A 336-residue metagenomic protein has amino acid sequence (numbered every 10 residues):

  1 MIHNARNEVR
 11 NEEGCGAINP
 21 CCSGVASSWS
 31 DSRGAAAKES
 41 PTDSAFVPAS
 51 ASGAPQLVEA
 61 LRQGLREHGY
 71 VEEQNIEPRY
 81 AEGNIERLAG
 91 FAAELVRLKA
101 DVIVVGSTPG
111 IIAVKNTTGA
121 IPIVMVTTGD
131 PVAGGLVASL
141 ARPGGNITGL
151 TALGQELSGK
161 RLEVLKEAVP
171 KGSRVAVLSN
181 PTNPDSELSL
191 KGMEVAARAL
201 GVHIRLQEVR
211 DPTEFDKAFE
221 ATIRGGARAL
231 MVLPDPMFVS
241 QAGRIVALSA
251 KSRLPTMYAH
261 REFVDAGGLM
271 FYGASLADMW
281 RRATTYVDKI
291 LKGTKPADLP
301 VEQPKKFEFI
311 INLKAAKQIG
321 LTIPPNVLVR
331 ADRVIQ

Functional and structural regions predicted by a protein language model:
M1-Q336: Short hydrophobic alpha-helices and adjacent helix-cap/hinge residues
